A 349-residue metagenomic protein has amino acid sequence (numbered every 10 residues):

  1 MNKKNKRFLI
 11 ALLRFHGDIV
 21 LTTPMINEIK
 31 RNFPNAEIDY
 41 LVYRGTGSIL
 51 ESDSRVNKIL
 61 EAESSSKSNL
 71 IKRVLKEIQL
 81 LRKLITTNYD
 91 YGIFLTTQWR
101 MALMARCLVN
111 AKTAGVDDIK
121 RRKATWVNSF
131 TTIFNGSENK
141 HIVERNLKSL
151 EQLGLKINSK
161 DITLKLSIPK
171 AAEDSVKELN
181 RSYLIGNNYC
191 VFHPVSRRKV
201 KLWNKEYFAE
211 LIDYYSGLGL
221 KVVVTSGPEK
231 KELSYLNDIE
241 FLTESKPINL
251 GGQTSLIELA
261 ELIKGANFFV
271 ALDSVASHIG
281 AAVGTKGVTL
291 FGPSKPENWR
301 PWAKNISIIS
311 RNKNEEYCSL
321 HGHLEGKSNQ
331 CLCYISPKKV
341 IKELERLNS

Functional and structural regions predicted by a protein language model:
M1-S349: Catalytic machinery of carbohydrate-active enzymes, primarily nucleotide-sugar-dependent glycosyltransferases
